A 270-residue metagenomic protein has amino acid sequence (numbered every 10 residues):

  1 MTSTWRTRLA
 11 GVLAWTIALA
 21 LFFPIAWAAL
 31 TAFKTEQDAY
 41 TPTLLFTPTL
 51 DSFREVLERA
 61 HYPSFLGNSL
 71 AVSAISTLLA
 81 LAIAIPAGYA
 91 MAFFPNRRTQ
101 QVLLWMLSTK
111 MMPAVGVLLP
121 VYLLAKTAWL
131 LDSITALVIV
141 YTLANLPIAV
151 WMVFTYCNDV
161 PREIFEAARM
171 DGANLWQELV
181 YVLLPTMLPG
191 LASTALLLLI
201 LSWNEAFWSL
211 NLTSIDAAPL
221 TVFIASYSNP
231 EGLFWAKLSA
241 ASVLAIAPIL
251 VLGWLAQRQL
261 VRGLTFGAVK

Functional and structural regions predicted by a protein language model:
M1-K270: A hydrophobic, multi-pass inner-membrane permease signature
